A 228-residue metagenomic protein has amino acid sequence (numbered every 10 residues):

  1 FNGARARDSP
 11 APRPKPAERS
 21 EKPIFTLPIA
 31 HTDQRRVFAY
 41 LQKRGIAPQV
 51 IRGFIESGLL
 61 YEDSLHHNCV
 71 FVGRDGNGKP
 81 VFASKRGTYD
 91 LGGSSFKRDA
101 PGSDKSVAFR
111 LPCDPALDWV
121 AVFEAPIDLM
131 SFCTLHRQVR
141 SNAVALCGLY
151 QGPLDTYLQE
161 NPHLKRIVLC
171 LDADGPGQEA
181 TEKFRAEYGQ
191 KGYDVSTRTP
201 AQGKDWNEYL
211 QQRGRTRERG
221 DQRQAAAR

Functional and structural regions predicted by a protein language model:
F1, G53-L60, G214: Short, small/acidic-rich helices and loops at N termini and domain boundaries of DNA replication/processing enzymes
F1-Q42: Non-catalytic accessory segments of DNA primases and related replication-initiation nucleases
F38-P48, R74: Serine endopeptidase catalytic core focused on the charge-relay Asp
R44-G58, Q138-L149: Short, well-structured beta-strand/strand-turn elements
S64-E160: Phosphate-handling DNA/RNA-contact segment within nucleic-acid enzymes
L117-D118, T134-R228: TOPRIM fold recognition
